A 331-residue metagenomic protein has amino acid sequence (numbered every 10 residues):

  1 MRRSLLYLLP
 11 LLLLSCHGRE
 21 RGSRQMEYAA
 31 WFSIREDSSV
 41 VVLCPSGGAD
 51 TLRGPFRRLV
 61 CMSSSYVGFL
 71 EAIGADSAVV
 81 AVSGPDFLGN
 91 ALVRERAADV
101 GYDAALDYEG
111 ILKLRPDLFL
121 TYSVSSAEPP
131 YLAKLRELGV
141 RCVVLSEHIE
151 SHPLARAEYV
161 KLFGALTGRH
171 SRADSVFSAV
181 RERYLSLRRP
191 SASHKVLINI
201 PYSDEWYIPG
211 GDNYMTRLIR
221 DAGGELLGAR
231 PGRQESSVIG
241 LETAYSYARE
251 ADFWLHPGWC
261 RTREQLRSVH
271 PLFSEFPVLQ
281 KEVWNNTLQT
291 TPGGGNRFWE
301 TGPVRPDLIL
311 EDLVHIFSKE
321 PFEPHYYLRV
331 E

Functional and structural regions predicted by a protein language model:
M1-S23, L313: Bacterial Sec-dependent N-terminal signal peptides
C16-V67, S171-N199, G258, R263-E264 (+3 more regions): Bacterial Sec-exported substrate-binding components of ABC uptake systems
S38, C44, L52-L114, L118-S125: A short, structured surface patch at a secondary-structure boundary
R57, S64-E71, E109-K113, A133 (+10 more regions): Solvent-exposed, polar/charged alpha-helical surfaces in well-ordered, non-transmembrane soluble domains, broadly
D76-V80, Y131-L145, Q265-N286: A short, gly/pro- and small-residue-rich
D117-F119, V124-E205, A229-R230, S236 (+1 more regions): Extracytoplasmic substrate-binding proteins
R189-S268: Flexible, glycine-rich surface segments
E235-K319: C-terminal soluble interaction/assembly domains
